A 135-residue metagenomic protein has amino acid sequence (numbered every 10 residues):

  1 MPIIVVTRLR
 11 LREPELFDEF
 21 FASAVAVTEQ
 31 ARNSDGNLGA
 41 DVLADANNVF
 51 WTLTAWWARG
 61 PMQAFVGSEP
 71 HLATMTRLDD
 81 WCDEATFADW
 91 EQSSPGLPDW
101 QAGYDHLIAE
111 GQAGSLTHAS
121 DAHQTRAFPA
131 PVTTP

Functional and structural regions predicted by a protein language model:
M1-V49, P61-A64, A85-P135: Short S/T/G/P-rich N-terminal loop/turn motif that feeds into the first structured element of a domain
R59-F87: An amphipathic, aromatic/His-enriched active-site/gating alpha helix that lines ligand/cofactor pockets
